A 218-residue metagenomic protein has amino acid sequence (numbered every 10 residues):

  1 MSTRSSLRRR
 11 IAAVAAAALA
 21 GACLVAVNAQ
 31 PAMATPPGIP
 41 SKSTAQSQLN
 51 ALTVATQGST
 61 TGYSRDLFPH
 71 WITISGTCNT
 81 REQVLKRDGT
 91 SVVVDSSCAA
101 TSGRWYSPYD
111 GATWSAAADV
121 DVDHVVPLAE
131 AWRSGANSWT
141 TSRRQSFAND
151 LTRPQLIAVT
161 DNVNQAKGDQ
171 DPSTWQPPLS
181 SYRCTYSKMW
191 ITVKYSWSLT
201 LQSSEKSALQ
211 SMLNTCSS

Functional and structural regions predicted by a protein language model:
M1-A34: Secretory targeting and sorting signals
P31-S75, S203-S207, S217-S218: N-terminal module-boundary/linker segments of secreted carbohydrate-active enzymes
Q48-L52, D66, Q83-R87, A131 (+3 more regions): Residues that form generic nucleotide/phosphate-binding pockets
T53-L128: Secreted/periplasmic proteins that engage bacterial cell-wall peptidoglycan
W105-S218: Domain-level detector of nuclease and nuclease-like folds in predominantly extracellular/periplasmic contexts
